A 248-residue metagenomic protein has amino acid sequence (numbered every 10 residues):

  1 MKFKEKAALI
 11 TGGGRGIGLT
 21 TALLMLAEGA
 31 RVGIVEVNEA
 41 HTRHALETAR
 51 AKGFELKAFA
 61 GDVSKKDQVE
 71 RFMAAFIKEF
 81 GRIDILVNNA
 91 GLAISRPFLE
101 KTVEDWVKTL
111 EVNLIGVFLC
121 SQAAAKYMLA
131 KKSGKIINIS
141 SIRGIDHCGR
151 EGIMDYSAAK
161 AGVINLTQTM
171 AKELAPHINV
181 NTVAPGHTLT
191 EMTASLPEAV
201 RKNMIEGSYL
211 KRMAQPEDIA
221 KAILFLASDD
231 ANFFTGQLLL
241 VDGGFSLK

Functional and structural regions predicted by a protein language model:
A7, G14-G16: Conserved glycine-rich cofactor-binding loop
V87, A175-N179, F234-G236: Short, small/polar-rich loop/turn modules that mediate ligand/substrate recognition or access, typified
P97-F98, D105-L110, I136, T193 (+1 more regions): Substrate-binding pocket helix/loop in short-chain dehydrogenase/reductase
S121, A159, T167: Active-site helix of classical SDR
K126, Q168-P176, N232: Alpha-helical segment proximal to the catalytic Tyr-Lys
S208-I219, D230: A conserved structural motif in NAD(P)-dependent oxidoreductases
L224, T235-K248: Short C-terminal tail/terminal secondary-structure segment of NAD(P)H-dependent dehydrogenase/reductase domains
